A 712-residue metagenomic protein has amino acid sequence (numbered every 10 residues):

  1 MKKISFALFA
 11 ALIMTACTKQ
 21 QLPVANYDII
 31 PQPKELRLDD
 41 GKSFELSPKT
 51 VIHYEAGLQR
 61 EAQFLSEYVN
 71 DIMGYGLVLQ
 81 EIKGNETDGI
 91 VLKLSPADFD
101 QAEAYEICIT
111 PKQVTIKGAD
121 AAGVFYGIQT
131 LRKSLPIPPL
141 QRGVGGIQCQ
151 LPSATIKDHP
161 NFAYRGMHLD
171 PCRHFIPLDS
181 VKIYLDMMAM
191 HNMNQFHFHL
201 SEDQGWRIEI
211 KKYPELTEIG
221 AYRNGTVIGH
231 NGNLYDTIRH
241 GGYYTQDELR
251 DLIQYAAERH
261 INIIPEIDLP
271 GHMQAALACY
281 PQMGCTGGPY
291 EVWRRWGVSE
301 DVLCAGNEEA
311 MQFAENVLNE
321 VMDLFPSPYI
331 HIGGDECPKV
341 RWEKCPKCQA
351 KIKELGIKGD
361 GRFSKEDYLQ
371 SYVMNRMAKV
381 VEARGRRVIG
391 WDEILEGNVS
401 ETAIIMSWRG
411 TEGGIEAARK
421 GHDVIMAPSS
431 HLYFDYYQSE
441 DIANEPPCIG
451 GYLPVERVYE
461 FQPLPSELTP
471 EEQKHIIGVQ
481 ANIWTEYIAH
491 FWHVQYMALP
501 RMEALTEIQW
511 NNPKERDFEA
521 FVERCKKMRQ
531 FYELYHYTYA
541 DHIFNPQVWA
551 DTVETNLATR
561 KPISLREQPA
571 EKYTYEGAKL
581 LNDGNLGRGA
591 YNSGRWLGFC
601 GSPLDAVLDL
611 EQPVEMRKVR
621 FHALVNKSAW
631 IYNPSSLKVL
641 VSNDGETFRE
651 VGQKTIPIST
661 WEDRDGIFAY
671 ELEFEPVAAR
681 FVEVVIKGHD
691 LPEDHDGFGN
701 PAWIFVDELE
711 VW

Functional and structural regions predicted by a protein language model:
I4, A10, R142-G143: Glycine-biased, low-complexity coil/linker segments
A10-A16: Hydrophobic h-region of N-terminal signal peptides that target proteins for export in Gram-negative bacteria
C17-P138, I147-A163, R384-W391, L395 (+5 more regions): Acidic, contiguous N-terminal accessory segments
D98-Q141, G145-Y329, R376, V380 (+1 more regions): Feature activates predominantly on carbohydrate-active enzymes
P281, W293-R294, V298-E401, W408-E416: Active-site neighborhood of glycoside hydrolase catalytic domains
V388-A403, R409-E554: Flexible, acidic glycine-rich loops studded with aromatic residues
T552-L586: Predominantly extracellular/luminal regions of secreted and cell-surface proteins, especially disulfide-bonded
R588-G652, I656, R664-W712: Aromatic, loop-rich ligand-recognition surfaces of beta-strand-rich domains
